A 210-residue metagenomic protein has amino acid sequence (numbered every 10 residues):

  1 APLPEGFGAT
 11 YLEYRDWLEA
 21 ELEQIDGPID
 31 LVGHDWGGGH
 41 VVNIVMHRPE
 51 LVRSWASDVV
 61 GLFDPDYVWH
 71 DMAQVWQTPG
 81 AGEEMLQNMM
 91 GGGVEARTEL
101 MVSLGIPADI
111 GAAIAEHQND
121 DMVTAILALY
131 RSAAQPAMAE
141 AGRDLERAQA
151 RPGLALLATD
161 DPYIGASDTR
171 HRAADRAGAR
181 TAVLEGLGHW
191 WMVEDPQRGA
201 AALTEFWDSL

Functional and structural regions predicted by a protein language model:
P2-V32, W36-V183, T204-W207: Flexible "cap/lid" subdomain of the alpha/beta-hydrolase fold that forms the substrate-access gate
L187-P196, A200: Catalytic histidine-centered segment of alpha/beta-hydrolase-like enzymes
L210: Alpha/beta-hydrolase-fold serine-hydrolase catalytic core, especially in secreted/extracellular enzymes
